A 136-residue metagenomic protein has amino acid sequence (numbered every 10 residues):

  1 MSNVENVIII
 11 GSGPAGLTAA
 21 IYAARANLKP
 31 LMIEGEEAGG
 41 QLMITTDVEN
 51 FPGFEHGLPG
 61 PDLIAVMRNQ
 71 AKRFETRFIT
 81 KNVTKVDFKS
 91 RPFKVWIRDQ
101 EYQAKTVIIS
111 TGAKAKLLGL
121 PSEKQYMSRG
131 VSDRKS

Functional and structural regions predicted by a protein language model:
M1-I10, L31, F78-K135: FAD-binding core/adjacent interface of flavoenzyme oxidoreductases
N6-L31: N-terminal Rossmann-like FAD-binding beta1-loop-alpha1 element of flavoenzymes
G13-A15, E37, A113-A115: Residue-level detector of alpha-helix initiation sites
A20-I21, I44, G119-S122: Short amphipathic alpha-helical segments
A24-I44: Glycine-rich FAD pyrophosphate-binding loop
A26-N27, V48-E49, E123-M127: Glycine-rich, phosphate-binding/catalytic loops in enzymes
M43-E101: N-terminal Rossmann-like dinucleotide/flavin-binding domain of flavoprotein oxidoreductases that bind FAD/FMN
